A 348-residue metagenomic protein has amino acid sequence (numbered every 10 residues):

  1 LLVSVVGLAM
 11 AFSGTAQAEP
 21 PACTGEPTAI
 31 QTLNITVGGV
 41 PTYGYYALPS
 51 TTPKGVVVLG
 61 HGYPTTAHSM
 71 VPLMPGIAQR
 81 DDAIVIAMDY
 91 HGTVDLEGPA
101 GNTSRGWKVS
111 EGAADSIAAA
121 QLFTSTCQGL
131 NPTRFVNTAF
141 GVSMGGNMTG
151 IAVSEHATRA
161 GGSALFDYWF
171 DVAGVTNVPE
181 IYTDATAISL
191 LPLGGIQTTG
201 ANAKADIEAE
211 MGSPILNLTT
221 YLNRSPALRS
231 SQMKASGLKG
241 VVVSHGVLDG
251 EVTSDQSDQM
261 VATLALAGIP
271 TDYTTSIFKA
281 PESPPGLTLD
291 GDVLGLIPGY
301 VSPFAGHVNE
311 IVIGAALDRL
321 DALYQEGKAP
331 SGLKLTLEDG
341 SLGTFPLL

Functional and structural regions predicted by a protein language model:
L1-A11: Bacterial N-terminal signal peptides
E19-P49: N-terminal cap/lid segment of alpha/beta-hydrolase-fold proteins
P53-K54, L59-E97, P179: Short substrate-entry loop that stabilizes the transition state in hydrolases
G106-Q128: Alpha/beta-hydrolase active-site loop
S125-G129, T133-L190: Primarily recognizes the serine-hydrolase "nucleophile elbow" in alpha/beta-hydrolase and SGNH/GDSL folds
G174, P179-Q232: Mobile cap/lid helix-loop segments that gate and shape the active-site cleft of serine hydrolases
I215-A280: Serine-hydrolase catalytic core
S244, D258-L348: C-terminal catalytic histidine-bearing segment of alpha/beta-hydrolase fold enzymes
